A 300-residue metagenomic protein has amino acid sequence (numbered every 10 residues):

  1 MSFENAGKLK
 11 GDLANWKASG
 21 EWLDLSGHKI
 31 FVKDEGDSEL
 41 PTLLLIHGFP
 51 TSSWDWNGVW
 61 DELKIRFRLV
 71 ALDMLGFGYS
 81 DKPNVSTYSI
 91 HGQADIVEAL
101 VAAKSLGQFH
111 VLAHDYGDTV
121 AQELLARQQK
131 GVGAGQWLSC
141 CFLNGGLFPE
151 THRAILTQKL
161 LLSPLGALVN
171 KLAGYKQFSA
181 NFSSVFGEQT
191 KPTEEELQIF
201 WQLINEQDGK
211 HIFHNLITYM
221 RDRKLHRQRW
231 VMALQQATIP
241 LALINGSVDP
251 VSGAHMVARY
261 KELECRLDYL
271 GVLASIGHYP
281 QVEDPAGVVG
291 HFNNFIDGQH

Functional and structural regions predicted by a protein language model:
M1-L43, K64-F67, A102, L106-G107 (+3 more regions): Alpha/beta-hydrolase fold catalytic core
W16, L23-S26, K33-E35, A71-A113 (+3 more regions): Active-site loop/oxyanion-hole signature of alpha/beta-hydrolase fold enzymes
D34-Y79: Conserved HGGG/HGGXW glycine-rich cap/lid loop of the alpha/beta-hydrolase fold
T51-D61, Y79-K82, T151, L225 (+2 more regions): Short N-terminal helix/helix-N-cap motif within the alpha/beta-hydrolase-1
D61, Q236-I276: Conserved loop-alpha-helix segment in the C-terminal half of the alpha/beta-hydrolase fold that carries the catalytic
G107-H152: Conserved hydrolase catalytic core segment
T151, L172-Q235: Conserved alpha/beta-hydrolase catalytic His-Asp/Glu region
I276-V289: Catalytic histidine-centered segment of alpha/beta-hydrolase-like enzymes
